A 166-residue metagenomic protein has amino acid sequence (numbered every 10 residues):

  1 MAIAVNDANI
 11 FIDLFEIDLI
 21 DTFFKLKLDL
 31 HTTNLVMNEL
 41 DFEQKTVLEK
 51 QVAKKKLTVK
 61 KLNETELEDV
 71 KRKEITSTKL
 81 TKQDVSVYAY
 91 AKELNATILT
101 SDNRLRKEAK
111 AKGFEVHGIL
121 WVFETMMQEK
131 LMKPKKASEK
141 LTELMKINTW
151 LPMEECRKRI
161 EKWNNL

Functional and structural regions predicted by a protein language model:
A2-A96, N103, K110, F114 (+3 more regions): Active-site-proximal, substrate-binding regions of enzyme catalytic domains and RNA-binding/basic surfaces
N103-R104, W121: Short, ordered loop/turn segments at secondary-structure junctions
G113-L120, M126-M127: Short basic, glycine-rich beta-strand/loop surfaces that mediate nucleic-acid
F123-L166: Hydrophobic alpha-helical interaction segments
